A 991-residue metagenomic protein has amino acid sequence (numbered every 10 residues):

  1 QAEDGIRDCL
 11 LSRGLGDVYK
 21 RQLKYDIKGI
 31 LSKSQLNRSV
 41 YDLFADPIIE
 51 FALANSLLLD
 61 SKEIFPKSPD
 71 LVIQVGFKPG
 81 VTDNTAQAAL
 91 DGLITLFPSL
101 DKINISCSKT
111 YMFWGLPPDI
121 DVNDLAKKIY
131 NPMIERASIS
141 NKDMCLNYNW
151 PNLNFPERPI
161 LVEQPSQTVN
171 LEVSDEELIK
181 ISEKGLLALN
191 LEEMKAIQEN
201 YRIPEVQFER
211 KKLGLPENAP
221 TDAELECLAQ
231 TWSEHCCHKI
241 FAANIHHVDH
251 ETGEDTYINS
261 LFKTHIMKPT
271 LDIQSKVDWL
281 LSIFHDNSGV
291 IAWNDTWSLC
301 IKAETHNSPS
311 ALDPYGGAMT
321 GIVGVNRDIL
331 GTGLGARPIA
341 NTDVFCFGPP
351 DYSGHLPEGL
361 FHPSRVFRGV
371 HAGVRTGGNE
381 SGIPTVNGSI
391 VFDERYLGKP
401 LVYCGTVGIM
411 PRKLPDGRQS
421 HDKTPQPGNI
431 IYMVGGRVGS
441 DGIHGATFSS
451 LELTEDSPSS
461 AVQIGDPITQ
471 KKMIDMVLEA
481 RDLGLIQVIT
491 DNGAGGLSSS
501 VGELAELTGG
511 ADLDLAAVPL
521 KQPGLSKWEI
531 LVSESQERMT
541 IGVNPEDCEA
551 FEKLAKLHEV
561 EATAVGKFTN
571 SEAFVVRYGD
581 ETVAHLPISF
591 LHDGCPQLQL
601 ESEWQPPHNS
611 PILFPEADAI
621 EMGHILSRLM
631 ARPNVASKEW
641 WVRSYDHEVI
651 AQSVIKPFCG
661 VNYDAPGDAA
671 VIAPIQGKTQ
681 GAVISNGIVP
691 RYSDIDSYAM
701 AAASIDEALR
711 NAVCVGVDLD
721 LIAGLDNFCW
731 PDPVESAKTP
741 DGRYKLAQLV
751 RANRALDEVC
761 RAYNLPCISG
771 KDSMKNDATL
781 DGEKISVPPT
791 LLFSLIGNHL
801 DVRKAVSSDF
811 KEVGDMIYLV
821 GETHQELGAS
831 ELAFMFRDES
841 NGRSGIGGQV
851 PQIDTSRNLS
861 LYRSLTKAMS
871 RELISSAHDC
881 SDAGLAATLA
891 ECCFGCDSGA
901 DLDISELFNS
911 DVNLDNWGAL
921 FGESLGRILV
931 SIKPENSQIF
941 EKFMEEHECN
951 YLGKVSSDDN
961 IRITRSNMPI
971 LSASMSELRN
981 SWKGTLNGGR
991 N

Functional and structural regions predicted by a protein language model:
Q1-Y19: Single conserved hydrophobic/aromatic residue that forms the stacking wall/gate of nucleotide- or nucleobase-binding
R7, I30-R38, G76-D91, T95 (+5 more regions): Ordered, soluble secondary-structure elements with a strong preference for glycine-centered loop motifs and nearby
D17, R21, Q74, L90 (+1 more regions): Interaction-mediating elements
D17-I64: Acidic (E/D-rich), amphipathic helical modules within compact regulatory domains
R21-Y25, K67-P79, K109-Y111, V501: Short glycine-/aliphatic-rich beta-strand segments at the starts of folded cytosolic domains
E50-V75, D143-P159: Intrinsic disorder/low-complexity detector
G80-T82, D101-I103, M112-W114, K127 (+1 more regions): Glycine/proline-enriched, intrinsically flexible loops and inter-domain linkers
